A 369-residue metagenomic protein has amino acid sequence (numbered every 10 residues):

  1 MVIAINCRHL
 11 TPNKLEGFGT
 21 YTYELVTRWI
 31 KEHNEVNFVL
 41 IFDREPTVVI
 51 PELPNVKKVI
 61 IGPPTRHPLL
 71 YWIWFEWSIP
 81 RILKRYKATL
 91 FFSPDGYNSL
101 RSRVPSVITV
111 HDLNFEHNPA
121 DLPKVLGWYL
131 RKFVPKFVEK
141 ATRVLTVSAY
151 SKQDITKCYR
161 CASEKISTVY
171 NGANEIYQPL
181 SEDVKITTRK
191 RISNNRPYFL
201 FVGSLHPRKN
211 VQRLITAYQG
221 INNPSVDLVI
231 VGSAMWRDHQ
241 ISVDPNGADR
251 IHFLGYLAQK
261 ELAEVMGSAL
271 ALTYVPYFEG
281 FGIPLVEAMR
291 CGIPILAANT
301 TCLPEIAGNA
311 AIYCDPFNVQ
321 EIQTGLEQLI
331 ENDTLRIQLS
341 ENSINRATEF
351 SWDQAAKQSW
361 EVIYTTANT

Functional and structural regions predicted by a protein language model:
M1-T369: Carbohydrate transferase catalytic cores enriched for Leloir-type hexosyltransferases
